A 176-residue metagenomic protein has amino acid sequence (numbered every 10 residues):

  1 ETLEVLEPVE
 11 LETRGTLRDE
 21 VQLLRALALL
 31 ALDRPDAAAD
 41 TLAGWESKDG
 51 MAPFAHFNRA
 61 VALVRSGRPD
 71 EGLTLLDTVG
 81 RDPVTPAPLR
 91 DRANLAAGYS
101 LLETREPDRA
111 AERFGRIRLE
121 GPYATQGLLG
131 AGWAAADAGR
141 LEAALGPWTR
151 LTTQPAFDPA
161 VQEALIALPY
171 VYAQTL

Functional and structural regions predicted by a protein language model:
E1-L176: Acidic, polar-rich low-complexity tracts and alpha-helical solenoid repeat scaffolds
